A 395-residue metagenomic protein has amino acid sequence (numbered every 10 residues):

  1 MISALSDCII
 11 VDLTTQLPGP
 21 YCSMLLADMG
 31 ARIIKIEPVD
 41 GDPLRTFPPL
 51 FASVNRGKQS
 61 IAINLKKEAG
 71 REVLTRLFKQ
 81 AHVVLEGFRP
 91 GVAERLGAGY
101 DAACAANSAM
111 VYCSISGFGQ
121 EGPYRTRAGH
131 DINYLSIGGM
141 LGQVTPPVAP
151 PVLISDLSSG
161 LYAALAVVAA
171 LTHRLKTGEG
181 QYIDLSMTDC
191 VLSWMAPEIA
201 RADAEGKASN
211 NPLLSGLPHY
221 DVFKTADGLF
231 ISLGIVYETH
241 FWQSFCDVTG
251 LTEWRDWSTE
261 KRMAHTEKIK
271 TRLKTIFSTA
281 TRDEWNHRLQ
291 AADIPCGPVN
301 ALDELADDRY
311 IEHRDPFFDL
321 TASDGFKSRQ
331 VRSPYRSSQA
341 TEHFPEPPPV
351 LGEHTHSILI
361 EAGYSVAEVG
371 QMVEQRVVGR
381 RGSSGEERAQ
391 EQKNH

Functional and structural regions predicted by a protein language model:
M1-K176, G206, V350, H356-H395: N-terminal helix-loop segment corresponding to the beta1-alpha1 unit of nucleotide/adenylate-binding folds
D40, G117-G119, M187-L192, D227-L229 (+2 more regions): Glycine-rich beta-alpha junction loops
Q120, P146-I154, L175-V191, S209-S215 (+1 more regions): Conserved Rossmann-fold dehydrogenase catalytic segment
P147-S155, T225-L229, A340: Flexible glycine/proline-enriched surface loops and loop-helix/loop-strand junctions
G160-G180, S193, P197-D203, C246-E253: Oxidoreductase and adenylate-handling cofactor-binding alpha/beta cores
N210-S215, D221-V222, G325-S328, P347-V350: Short Gly/Pro-enriched turn/cap motifs at secondary-structure boundaries
H219-A292, C296: Aromatic-enriched alpha-helical interface/lid elements that frame and gate functional surfaces
A291-P345: A glycine-rich dinucleotide-binding beta-alpha-beta segment and adjacent secondary-structure elements that constitute
